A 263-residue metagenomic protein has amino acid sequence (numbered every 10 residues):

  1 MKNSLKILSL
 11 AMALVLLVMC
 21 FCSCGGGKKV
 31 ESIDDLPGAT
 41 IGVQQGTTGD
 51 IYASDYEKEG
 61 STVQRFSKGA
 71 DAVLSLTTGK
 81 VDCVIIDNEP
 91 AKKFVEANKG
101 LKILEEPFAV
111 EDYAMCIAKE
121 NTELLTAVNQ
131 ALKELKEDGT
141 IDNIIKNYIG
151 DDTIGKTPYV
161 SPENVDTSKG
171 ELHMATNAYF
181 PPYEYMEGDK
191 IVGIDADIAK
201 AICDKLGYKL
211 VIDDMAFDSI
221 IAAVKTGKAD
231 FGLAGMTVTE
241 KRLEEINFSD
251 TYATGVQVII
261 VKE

Functional and structural regions predicted by a protein language model:
M19-S23: C-terminal motif of bacterial Sec signal peptides marking the signal peptidase cleavage site
G25, T47, K92, A114-G155 (+2 more regions): Extended ligand-binding regions for polar small-molecule ligands
G27-D35, N98-A109, K119, K200 (+1 more regions): Acidic, polar ligand-binding/catalytic clefts
G27-E31, Q45-T48, V63-T78, E111 (+2 more regions): Short helix-initiation/N-cap motifs at beta->coil->alpha
A39-G42, K68, T77-D87, G100 (+2 more regions): Alpha-to-beta junction loops
T48-V63, K99-P107, L132-K169: Ligand-binding clefts/hinges and TM-proximal coupling segments of bilobed small-molecule sensing domains
T62-R65, T167-M236: Extracytoplasmic small-molecule ligand-binding "clamshell" domains of the periplasmic binding protein/Venus flytrap
N88, K92-N129, D152-S161, V165 (+2 more regions): Periplasmic-binding protein-like
